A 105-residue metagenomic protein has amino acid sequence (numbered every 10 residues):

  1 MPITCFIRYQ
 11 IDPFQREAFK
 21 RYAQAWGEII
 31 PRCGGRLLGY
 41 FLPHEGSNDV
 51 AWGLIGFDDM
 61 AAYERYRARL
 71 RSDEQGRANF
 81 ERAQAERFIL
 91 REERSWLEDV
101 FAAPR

Functional and structural regions predicted by a protein language model:
I3-R8, F19, I30, A51-F57: Short, structured motif recognition centered on aromatic/hydrophobic residues
Q10-D12, G56-D58, L97: Solvent-exposed residues in well-ordered beta-strands and their adjoining turns, especially edge/terminal strands
I11-R21: Short, surface-exposed ligand-recognition loops at beta-strand->loop->(often short) alpha-helix junctions that present
Q15-E17, A61-Y63, A102: Residue-level signal for secondary-structure boundary sites
R21-L38, G56-R94: An amphipathic, aromatic/His-enriched active-site/gating alpha helix that lines ligand/cofactor pockets
Y40-H44: Short, solvent-exposed loop/turn elements at beta->coil junctions and helix N-caps that rim active or binding pockets
G46-D49: Short acidic/glycine-enriched loop/turn segments that link adjacent beta-strands
I89-E92, W96-R105: Acidic/histidine-enriched, glycine/proline-rich intrinsically disordered or flexible terminal extensions
